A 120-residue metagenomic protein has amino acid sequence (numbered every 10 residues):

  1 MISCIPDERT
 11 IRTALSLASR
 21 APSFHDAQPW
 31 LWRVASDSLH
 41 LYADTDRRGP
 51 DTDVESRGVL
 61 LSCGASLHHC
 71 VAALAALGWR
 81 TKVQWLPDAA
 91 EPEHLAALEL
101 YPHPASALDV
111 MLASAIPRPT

Functional and structural regions predicted by a protein language model:
M1-T120: Acidic, surface-exposed loops and disordered segments
